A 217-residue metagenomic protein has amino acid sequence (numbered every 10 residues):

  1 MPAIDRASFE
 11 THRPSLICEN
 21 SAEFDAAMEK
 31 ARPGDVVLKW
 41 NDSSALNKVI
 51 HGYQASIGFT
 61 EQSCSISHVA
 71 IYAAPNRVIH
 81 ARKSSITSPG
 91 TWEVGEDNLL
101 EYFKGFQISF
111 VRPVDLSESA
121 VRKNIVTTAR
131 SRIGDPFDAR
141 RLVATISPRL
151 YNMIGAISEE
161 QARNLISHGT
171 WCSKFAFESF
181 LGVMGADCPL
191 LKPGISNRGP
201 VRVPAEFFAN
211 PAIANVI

Functional and structural regions predicted by a protein language model:
M1-I217: Cysteine-nucleophile amide-bond enzymes
